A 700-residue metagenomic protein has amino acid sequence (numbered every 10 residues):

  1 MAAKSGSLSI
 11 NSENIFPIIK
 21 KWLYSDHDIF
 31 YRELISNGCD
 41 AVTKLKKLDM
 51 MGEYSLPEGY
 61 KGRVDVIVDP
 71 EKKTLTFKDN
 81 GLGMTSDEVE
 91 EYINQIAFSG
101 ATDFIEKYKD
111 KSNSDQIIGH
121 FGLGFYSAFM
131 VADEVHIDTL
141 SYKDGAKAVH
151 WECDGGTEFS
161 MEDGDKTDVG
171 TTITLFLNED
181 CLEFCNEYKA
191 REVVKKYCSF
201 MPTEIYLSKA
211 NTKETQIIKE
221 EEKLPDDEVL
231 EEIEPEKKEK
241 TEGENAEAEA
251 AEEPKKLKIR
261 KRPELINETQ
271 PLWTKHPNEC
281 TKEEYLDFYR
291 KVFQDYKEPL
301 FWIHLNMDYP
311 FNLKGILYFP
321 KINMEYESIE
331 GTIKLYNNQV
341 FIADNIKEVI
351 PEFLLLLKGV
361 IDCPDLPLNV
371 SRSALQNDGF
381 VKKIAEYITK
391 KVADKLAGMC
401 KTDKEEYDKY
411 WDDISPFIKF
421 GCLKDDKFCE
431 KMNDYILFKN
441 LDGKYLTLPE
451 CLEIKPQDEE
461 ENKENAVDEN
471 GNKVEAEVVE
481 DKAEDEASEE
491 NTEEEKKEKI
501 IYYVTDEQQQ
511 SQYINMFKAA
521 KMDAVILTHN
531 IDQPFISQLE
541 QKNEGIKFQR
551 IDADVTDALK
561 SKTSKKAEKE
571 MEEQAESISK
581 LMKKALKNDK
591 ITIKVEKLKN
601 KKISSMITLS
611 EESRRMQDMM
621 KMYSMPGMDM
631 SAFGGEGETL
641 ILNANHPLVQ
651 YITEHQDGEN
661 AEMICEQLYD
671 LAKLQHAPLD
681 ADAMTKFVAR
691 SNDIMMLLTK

Functional and structural regions predicted by a protein language model:
M1-E179, E183-F184, E192, S199 (+7 more regions): GHKL (Bergerat-fold) ATPase N-terminal catalytic module, capturing the glycine-rich phosphate-binding loop and acidic
I117, V135-E158, N178-C181, Y188-K700: GHKL/Bergerat-fold ATPase module in large chromosome/replication-associated machines
